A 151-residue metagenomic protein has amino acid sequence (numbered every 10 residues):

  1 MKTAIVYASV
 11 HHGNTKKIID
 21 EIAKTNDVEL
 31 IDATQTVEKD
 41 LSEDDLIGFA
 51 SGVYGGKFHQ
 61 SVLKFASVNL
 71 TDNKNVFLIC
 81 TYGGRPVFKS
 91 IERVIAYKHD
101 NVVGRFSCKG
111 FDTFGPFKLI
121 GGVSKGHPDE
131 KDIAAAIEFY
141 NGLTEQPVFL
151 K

Functional and structural regions predicted by a protein language model:
T3-V6, V10, K16, K24-E29 (+2 more regions): FMN-binding flavodoxin-like domain, especially the glycine-rich phosphate-binding loop
D27-E38: A short beta-strand-loop structural module common to alpha/beta enzyme folds
